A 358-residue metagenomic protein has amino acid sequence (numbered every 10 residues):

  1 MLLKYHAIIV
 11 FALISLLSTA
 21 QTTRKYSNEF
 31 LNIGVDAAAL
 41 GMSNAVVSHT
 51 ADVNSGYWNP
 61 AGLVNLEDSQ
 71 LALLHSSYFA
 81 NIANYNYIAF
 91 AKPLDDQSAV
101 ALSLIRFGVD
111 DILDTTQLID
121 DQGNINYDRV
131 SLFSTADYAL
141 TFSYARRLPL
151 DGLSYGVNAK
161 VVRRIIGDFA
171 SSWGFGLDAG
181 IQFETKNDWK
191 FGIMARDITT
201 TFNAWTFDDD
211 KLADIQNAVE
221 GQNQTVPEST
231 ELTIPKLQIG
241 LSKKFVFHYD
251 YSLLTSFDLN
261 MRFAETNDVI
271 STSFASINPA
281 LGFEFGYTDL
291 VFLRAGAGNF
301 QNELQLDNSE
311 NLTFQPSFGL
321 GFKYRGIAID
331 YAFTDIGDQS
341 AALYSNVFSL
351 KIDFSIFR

Functional and structural regions predicted by a protein language model:
M1-A7: Bacterial N-terminal signal peptides that target proteins for export
A7-I8, L13: Generic short N-terminal amphipathic or hydrophobic helices
V10, T19-A20: Nuclease and nuclease-like effector domains acting on nucleic acids or nucleotide cofactors
S15-L17: N-terminal signal peptide c-region/cleavage motif recognized by signal peptidases
Q21-R358: Subset of outer-membrane beta-barrel
